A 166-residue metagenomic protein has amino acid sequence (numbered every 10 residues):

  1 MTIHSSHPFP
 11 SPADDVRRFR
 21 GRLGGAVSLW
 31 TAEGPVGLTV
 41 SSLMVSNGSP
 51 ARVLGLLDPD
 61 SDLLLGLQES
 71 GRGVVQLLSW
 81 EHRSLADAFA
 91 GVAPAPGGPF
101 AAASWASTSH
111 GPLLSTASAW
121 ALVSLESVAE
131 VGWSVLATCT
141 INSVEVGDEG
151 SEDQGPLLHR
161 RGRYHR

Functional and structural regions predicted by a protein language model:
T2-R166: Basic, polyanion-binding surface patches
